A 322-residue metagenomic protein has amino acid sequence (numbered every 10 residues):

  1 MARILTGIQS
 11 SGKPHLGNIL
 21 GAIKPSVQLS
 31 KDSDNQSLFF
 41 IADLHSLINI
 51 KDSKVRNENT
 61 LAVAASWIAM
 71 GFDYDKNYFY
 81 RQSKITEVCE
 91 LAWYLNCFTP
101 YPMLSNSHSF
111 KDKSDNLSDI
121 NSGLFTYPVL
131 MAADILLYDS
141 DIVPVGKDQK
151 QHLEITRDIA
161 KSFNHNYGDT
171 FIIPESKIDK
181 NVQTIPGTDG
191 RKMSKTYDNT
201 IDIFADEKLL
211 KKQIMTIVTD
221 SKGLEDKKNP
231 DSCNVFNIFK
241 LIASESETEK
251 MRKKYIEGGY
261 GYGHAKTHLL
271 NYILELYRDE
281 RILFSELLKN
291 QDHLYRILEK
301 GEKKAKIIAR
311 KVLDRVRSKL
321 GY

Functional and structural regions predicted by a protein language model:
A2-A133, R281, S285: N-terminal Rossmann-like or analogous alpha/beta NTP/dinucleotide-binding catalytic cores that position adenine
D52-S53, V143-G146, E225: Short, polar/flexible loop-turn hinges at active-site or ligand-entry regions and domain interfaces
Y74-K76, L137, Y167: Residue-level detector of short coil/turn "hinge" positions at structural boundaries
Y78-R81, P144, K222: Short catalytic-loop micro-motif centered on adjacent basic/acidic residues
Y101-S105, L137-P144, A243-M251, R281: Short helix-capping/linker segments at secondary-structure and domain boundaries
F110-F163, P186: Internal, conserved structured core segments that host functional sites
Q151, R157-Y322: Conserved nucleotide- and phosphate/pyrophosphate-binding catalytic cores in adenylate/nucleotidyl-handling enzymes
